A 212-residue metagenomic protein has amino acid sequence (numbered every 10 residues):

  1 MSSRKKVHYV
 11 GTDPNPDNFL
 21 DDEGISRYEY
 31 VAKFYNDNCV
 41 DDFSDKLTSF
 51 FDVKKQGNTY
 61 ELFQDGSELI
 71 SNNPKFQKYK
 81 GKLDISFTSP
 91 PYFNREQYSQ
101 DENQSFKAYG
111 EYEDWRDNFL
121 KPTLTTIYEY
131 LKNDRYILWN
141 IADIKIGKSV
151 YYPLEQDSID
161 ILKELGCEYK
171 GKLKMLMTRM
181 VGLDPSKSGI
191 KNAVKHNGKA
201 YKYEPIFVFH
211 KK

Functional and structural regions predicted by a protein language model:
M1-K212: Class I S-adenosyl-L-methionine-dependent methyltransferase catalytic core
